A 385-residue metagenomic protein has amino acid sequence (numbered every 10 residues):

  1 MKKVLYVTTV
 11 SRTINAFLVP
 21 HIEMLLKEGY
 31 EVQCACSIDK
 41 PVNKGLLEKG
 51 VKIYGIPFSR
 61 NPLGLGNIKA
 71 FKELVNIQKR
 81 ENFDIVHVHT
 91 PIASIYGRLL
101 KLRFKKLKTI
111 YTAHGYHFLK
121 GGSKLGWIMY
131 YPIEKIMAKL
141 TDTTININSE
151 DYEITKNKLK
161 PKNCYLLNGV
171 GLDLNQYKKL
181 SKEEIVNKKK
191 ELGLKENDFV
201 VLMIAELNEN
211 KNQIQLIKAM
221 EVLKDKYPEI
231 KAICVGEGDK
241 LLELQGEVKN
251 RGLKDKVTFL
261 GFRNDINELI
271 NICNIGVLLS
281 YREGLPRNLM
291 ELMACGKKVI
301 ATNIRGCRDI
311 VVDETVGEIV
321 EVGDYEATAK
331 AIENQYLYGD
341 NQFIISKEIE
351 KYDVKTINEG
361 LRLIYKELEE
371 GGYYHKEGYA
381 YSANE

Functional and structural regions predicted by a protein language model:
N15-P20, F199-D225, A232, D239-Q245 (+1 more regions): A conserved mid-protein helix/loop that constitutes part of the nucleotide-sugar donor-binding site
Y54, K139-K182, H375: Donor nucleotide-sugar binding/catalytic pocket of nucleotide-sugar-dependent glycosyltransferases
A70-E73, K178-L194: A short helix/loop element that forms part of the nucleotide-sugar donor recognition site in Leloir-type
V88-S94, A113: Short His-centered aromatic/hydrophobic patch
F262, Y281: Aromatic "clamp/platform" in nucleotide-sugar-dependent glycosyltransferases that forms part of the donor/acceptor
K298-A301, V311: Short hydrophobic beta-strand element within catalytic cores of glycosyltransferases and related nucleotide-activated
D313-E314, E318-Y325, N334-G339: Conserved acidic donor-binding segment of nucleotide-sugar-dependent glycosyltransferases
L337-G371: A charged, aromatic-enriched C-terminal amphipathic alpha-helix characteristic of glycosyltransferases across folds
